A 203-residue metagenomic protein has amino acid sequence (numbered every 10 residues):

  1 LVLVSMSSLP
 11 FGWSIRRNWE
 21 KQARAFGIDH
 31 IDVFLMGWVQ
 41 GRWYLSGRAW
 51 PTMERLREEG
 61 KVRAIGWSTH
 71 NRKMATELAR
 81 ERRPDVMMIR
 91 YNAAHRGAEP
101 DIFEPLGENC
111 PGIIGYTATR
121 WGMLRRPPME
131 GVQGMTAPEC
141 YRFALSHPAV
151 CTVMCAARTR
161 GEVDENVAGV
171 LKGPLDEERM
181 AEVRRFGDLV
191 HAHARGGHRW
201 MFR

Functional and structural regions predicted by a protein language model:
L1-L3, I65, I113, V153: Hydrophobic/aromatic residues located in beta-strands of well-ordered beta-sheets within soluble catalytic
L3-V4, E139: Generic low-polarity alpha-helical segments
V4-S14, W38, R125-G134: Active-site mouth loops of central-metabolism enzymes
M6-S7, Y91, A157-R158: Fold-independent oxyanion-binding glycine-rich loops and adjacent beta-strand/coil segments at enzyme active sites
L9-A93, G97, D101, P111-I114: Glycine/proline-rich, positively charged, aromatic-decorated active-site loop/lid region on the catalytic face
R80-V86, P100-R203: Structured C-terminal cap/extension of enzyme domains
